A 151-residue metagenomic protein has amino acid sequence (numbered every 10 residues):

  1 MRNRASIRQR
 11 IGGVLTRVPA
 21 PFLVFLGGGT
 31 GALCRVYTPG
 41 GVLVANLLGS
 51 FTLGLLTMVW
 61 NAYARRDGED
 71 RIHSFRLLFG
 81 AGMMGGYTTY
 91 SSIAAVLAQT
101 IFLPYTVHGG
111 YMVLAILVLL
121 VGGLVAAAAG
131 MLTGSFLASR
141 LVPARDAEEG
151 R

Functional and structural regions predicted by a protein language model:
M1-R151: Membrane-interface helix-loop junctions in multi-pass transporters/channels
